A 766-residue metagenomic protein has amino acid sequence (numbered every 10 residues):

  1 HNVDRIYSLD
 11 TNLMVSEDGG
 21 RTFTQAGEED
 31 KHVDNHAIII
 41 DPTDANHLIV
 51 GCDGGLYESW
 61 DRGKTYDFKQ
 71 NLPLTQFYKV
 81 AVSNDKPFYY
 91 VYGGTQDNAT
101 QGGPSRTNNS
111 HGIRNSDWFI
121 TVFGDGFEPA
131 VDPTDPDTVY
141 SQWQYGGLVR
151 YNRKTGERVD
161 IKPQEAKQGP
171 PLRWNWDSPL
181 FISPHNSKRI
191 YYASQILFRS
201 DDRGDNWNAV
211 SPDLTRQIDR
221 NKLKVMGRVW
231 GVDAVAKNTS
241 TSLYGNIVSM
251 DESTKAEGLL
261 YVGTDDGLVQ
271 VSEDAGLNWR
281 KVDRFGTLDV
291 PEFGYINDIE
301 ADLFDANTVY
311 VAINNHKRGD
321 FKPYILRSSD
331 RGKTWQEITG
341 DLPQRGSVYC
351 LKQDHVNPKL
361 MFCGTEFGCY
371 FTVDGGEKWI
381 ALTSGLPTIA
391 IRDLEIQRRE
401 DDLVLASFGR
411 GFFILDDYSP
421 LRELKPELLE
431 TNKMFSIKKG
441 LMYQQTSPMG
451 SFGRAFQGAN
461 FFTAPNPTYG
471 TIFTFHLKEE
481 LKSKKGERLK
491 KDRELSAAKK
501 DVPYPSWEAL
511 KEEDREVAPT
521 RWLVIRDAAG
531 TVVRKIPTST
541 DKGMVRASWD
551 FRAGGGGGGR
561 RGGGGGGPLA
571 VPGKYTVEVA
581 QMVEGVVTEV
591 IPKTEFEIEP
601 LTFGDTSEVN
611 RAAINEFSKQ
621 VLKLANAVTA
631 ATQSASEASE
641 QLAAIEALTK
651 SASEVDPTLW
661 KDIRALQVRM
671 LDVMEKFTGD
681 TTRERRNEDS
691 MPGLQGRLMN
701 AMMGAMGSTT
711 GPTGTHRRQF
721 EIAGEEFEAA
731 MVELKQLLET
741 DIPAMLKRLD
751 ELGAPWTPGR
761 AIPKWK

Functional and structural regions predicted by a protein language model:
H1-F461, T468-Y469, K478-E480: Beta-propeller blade termini and top-face loops
A193, P519, D541-A547, G566-K574 (+1 more regions): A glycine-anchored, Pro-Gly-centered beta-turn/N-cap motif
E292, V532-G566, P592: Glycine-centered tight-turn motifs at strand-turn-strand junctions
L421-P448, T588-N626: Low-complexity, Pro/Ser/Thr- and charge-rich linker/hinge segments at domain boundaries
S447-T520, R546, F617-A625: Contiguous beta-strand segments within globular domains
I525-D527, V579: Conserved aromatic beta-strand anchor motif in extracellular beta-sandwich/beta-rich domains
V579-Q581, T594-F596, K623-K766: Mature extracytoplasmic or organellar-lumen-exposed domains after removal of signal/transit peptides
M582-V586: Short, solvent-exposed loop/turn segments at the edges of extracellular beta-sandwich modules
